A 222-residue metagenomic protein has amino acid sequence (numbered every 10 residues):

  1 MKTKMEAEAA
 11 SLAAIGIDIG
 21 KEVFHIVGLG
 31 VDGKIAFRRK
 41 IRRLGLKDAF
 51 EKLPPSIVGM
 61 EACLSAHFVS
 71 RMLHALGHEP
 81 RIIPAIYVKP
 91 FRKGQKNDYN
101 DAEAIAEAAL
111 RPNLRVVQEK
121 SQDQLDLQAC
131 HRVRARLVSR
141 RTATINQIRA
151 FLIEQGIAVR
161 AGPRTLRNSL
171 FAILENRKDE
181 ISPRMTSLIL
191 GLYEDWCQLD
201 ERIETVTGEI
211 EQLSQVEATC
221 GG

Functional and structural regions predicted by a protein language model:
M1-G222: A detector of single, family-specific signature residues that are central to catalytic or substrate-handling motifs
